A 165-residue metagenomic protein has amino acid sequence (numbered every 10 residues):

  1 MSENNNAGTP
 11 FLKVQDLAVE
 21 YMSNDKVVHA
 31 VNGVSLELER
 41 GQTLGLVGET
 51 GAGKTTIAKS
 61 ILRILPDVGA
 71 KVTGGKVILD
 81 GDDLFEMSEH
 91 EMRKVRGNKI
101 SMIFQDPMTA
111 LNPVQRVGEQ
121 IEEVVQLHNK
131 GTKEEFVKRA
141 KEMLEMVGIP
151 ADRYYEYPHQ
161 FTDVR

Functional and structural regions predicted by a protein language model:
M1-R165: ABC transporter nucleotide-binding domains
